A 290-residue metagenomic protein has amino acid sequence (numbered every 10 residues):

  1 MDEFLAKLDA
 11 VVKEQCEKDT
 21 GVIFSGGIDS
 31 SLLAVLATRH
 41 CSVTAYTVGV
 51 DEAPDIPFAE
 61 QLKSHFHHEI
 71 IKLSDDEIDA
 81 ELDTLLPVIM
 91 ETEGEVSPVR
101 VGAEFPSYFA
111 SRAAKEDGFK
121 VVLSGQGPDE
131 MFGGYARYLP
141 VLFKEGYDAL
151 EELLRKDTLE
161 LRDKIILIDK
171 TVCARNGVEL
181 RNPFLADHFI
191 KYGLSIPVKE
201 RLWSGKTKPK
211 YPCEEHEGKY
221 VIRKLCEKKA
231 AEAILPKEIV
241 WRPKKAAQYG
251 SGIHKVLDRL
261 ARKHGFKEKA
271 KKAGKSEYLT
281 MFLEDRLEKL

Functional and structural regions predicted by a protein language model:
M1-I234, Y249-L260, L279-K289: ATP-dependent adenylate-handling active sites, centered on carboxylate activation for C-N bond formation
K237-K244: A short alpha-helix-loop-beta-strand transition element characteristic of N-terminal alpha/beta dinucleotide-binding
F266-F282: Long, intrinsically disordered, low-complexity Ser/Thr/Pro-rich regulatory/activation regions of nuclear proteins
